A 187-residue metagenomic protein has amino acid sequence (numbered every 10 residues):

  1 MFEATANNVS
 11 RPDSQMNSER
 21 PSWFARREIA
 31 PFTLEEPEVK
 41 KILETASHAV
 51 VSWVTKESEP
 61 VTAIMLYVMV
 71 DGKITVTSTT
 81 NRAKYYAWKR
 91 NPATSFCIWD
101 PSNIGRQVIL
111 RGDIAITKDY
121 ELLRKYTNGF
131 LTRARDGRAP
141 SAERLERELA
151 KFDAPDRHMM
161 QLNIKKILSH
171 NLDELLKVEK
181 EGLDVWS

Functional and structural regions predicted by a protein language model:
F2-L34, R106-S187: Charged, gly/pro-rich active-site loop segments
F24-K56: Short, conserved active-site entrance elements at the starts or edges of catalytic domains
V39-K40, Y85, L149: Short amphipathic alpha-helical segments and helix-helix/interface helices
I42-T45, I104, D156: A short, polar/charged loop/turn motif at coil->beta-strand junctions and beta-hairpin connectors
L43-E44, K89-R90, D153: Alpha-helix boundary recognition
A46-T80, W88, T94-W99, Q107-L110: Short beta-strand segments
T79-A83, L131: Short, solvent-exposed aromatic-acidic interface loops
R82-K84, N103, L176-K177: Short, surface-exposed beta-strand-loop junctions and turns on beta-sheet-rich folds
